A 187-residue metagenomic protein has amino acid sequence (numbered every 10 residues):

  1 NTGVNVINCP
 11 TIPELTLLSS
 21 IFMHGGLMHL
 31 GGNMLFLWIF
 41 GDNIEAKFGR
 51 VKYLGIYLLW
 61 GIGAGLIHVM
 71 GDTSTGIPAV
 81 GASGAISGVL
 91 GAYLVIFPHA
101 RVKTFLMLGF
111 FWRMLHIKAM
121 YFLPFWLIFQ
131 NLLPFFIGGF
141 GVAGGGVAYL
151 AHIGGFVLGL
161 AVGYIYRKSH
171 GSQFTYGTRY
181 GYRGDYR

Functional and structural regions predicted by a protein language model:
N1-R187: A detector for small-residue-rich transmembrane helices and their helix-helix packing motifs
